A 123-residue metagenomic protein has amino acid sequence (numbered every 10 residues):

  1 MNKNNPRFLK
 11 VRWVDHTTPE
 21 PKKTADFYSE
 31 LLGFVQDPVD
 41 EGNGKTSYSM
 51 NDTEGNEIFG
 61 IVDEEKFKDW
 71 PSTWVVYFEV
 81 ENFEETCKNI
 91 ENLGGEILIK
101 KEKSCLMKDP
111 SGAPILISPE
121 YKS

Functional and structural regions predicted by a protein language model:
M1-A25, W74-V76, Y121-S123: N-terminal beta-strand motif that seeds the catalytic metal site of vicinal oxygen chelate
R12, T46, W74, K101-K103: Residue-level marker for the onset of beta-strands and adjacent loop->beta junctions in well-ordered domains
W13, G60, L106: Conserved beta-strand positions that form and line the central face of beta-propeller blades
E20-P21, T53-E54, V76-P114: Vicinal oxygen chelate
D26-F27, K88: Surface-exposed charge patches
V35-P71, P110, P114-Y121: Conserved short beta-strand elements that form part of the metal-binding/catalytic scaffold of enzyme active sites
